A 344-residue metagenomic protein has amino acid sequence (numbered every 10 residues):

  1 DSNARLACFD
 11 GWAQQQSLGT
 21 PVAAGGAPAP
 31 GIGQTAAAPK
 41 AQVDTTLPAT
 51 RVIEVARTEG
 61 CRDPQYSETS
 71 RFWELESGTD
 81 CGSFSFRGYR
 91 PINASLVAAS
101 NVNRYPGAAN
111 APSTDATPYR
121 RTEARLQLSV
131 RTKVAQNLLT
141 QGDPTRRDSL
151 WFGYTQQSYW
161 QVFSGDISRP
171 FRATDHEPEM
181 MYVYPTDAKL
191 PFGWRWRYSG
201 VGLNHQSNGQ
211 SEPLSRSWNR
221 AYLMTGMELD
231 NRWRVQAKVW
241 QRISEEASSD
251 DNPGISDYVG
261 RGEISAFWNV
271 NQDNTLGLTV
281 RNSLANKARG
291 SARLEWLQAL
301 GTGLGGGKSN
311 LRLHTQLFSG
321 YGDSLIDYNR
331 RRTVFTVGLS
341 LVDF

Functional and structural regions predicted by a protein language model:
D1-A24: Alpha-helical, heptad-rich or low-complexity scaffold/stalk segments that mediate oligomerization or tethering
P48-S207: Transmembrane beta-barrel domains of Gram-negative outer membranes and organellar outer membranes
A111-S113, Q156-S158, S199-G209, V235-I243 (+4 more regions): Transmembrane beta-strand segments that form the barrel wall of outer-membrane beta-barrel proteins
T122-L128, D148, R172-P178, S215-A221 (+3 more regions): Residues that define the transmembrane beta-barrel architecture of outer-membrane proteins
T132-V134, Y182-Y184, H205, M227-L229 (+5 more regions): Residue-level signature of outer-membrane beta-barrel architecture
A135-L150, T186-Y198, P213, L229-R234 (+2 more regions): Short loop/turn motifs that connect adjacent beta-strands in outer-membrane beta-barrel proteins
A221-D273: Short helix-loop boundary/capping segments
L294-W296, T315, R330-F344: Outer-membrane beta-barrel "beta-signal"
